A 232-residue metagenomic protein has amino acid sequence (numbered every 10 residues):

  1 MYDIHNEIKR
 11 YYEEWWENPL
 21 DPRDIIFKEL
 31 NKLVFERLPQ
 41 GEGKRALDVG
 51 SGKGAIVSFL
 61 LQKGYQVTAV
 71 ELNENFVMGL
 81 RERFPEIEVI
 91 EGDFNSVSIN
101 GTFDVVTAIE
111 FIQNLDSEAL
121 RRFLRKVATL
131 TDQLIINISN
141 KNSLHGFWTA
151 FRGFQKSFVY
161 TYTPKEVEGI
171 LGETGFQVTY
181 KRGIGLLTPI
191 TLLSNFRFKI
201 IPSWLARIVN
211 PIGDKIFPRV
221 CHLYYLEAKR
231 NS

Functional and structural regions predicted by a protein language model:
M1-Q40: Conserved class I S-adenosyl-L-methionine
G43-G50: Conserved class I S-adenosyl-L-methionine
K53-I87, G92-N95: Class I SAM-dependent methyltransferase SAM/SAH-binding core
T107: A conserved beta-strand element that flanks and buttresses the S-adenosyl-L-methionine
R121-L134: A short glycine-rich, Lys/Arg-flanked "PGG" loop and its adjoining helix->strand segment in the class I
N137-F158: Short, glycine-/aromatic-enriched active-site segment of Class I SAM-dependent methyltransferases
V159-G175: Short alpha-helix
R182-S232: A C-terminal cap/extension of S-adenosyl-L-methionine-dependent methyltransferases that defines the acceptor-substrate
